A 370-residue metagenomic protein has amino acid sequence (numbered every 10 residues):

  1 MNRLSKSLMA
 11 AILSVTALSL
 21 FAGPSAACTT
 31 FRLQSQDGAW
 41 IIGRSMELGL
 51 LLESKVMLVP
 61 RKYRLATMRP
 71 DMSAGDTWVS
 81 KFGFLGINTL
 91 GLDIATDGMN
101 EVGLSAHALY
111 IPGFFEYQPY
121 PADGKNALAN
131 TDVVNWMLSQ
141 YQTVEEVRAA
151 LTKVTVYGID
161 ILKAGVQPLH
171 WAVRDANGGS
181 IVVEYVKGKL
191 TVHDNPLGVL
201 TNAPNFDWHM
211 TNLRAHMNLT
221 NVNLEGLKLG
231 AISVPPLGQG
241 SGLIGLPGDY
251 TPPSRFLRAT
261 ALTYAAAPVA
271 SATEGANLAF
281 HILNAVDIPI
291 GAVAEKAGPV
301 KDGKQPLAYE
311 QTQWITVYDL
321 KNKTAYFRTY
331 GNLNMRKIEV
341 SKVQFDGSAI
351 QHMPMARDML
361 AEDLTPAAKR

Functional and structural regions predicted by a protein language model:
M1-I12: Bacterial N-terminal signal peptides that target proteins for export
A10-L20: Bacterial N-terminal signal peptides
F21-A27: Sec/Tat signal peptide C-region and signal peptidase I cleavage site
A27-I41, G49, Q167, A176 (+1 more regions): C-terminus-biased signal that marks the final domain/tail of proteins
A27-K125, V154, G158, A367-R370: A contiguous strand-loop segment
I41-G43, S105-A108, A172-R174, V182 (+1 more regions): Structural recognition of the beta-strand scaffold that forms the well-ordered cores of secreted hydrolase catalytic
G124-I159, A272-A279: Proteins synthesized as precursors that undergo proteolytic processing into mature forms
V144, R148-Y185: Aromatic- and glycine-enriched pocket-lining scaffold segments that form the walls of small-molecule binding clefts
